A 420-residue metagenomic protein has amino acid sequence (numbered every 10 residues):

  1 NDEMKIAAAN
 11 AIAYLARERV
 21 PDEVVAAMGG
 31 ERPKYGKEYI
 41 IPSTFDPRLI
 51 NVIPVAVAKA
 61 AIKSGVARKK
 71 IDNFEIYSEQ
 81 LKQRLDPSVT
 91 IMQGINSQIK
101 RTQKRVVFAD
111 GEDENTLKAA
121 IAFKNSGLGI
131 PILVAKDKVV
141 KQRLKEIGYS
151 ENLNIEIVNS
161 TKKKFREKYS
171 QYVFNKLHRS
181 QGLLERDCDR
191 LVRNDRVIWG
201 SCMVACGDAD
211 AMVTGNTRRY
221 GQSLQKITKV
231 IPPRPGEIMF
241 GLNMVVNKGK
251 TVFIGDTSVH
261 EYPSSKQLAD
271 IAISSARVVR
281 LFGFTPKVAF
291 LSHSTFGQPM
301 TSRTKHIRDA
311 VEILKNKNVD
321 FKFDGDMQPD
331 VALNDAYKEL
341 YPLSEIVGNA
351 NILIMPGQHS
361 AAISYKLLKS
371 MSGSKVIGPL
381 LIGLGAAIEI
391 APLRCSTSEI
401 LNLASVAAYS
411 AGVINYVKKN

Functional and structural regions predicted by a protein language model:
N1-P54, A61-S64, L393, L403 (+1 more regions): Adenosine-phosphate binding glycine-rich loop
L49-I53, V57, D208-G215: Conserved phosphate/anionic-ligand binding catalytic regions in large, soluble enzymes, centered on
R68-D72, Y77-V347, N351-N420: Anion-binding alpha/beta catalytic cores of soluble intermediary-metabolism enzymes, centered on
